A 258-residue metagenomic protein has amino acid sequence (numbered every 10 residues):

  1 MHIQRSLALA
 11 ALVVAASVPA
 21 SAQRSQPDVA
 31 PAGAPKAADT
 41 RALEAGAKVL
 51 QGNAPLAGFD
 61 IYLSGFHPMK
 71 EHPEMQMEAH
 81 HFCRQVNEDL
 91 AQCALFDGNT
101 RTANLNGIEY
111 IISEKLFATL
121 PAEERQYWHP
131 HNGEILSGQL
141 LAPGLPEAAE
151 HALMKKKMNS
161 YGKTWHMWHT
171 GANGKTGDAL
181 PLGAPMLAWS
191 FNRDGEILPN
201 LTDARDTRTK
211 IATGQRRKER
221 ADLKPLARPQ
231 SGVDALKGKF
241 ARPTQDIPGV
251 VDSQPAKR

Functional and structural regions predicted by a protein language model:
M1-A8: Bacterial N-terminal signal peptides that target proteins for export
L9-A10, A20: Cleavable N-terminal signal peptides
A11-L12, A212: Enrichment for repetitive, rod-forming helical segments
A15-A22: C-terminal segment of classical bacterial N-terminal signal peptides
Q23-L90, S160-T164, W168-R258: N-terminal domain-onset segments
K48-P121, R125-G138: Extracytoplasmic c-type cytochrome modules immediately beyond a signal peptide or single-pass transmembrane anchor
N99-P185, S190-R193: An exposed acidic His-Trp-rich patch
